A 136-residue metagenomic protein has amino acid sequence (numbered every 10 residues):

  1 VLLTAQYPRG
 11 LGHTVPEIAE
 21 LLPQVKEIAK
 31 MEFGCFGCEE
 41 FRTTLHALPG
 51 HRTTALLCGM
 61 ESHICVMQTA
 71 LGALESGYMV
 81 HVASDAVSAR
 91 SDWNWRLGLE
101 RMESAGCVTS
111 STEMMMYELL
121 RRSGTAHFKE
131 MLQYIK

Functional and structural regions predicted by a protein language model:
V1-Q6: Short beta-strand segments at enzyme active-site cores
R9-K136: Active-site-adjacent betaalpha module
